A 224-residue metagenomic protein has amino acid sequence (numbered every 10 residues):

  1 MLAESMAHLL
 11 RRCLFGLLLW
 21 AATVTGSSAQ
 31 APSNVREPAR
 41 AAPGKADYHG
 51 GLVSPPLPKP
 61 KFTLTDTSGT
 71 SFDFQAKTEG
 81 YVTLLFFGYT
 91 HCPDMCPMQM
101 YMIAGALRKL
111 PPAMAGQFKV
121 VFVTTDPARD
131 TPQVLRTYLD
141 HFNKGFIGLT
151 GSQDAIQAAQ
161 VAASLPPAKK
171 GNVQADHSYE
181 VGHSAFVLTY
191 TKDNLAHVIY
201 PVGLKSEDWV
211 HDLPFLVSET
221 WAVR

Functional and structural regions predicted by a protein language model:
M1-T65, L216, R224: N-terminal targeting signals for export/organelle localization
K59-P60, T83, S184-A185: Short loop/turn microsegments at loop-to-beta-strand junctions
F72-D73, H197: Generic structural signal for well-ordered beta-strand positions
Q75-Q99, I103: Short active-site neighborhood of thiol/selenol oxidoreductases, capturing the structured segment around
E79, Y89-T90, V123-A128, K144 (+4 more regions): Solvent-exposed coil/turn segments that connect beta secondary-structure elements in extracytoplasmic/periplasmic
M98-A159: Structural microenvironment flanking redox-active thiols in thiol-disulfide oxidoreductases
A155-D212: Thiol/disulfide oxidoreductase modules built on the thioredoxin-like
E207-R224: Extracytoplasmic/luminal low-complexity segments enriched in Pro/Gly and acidic/polar residues that act as flexible
